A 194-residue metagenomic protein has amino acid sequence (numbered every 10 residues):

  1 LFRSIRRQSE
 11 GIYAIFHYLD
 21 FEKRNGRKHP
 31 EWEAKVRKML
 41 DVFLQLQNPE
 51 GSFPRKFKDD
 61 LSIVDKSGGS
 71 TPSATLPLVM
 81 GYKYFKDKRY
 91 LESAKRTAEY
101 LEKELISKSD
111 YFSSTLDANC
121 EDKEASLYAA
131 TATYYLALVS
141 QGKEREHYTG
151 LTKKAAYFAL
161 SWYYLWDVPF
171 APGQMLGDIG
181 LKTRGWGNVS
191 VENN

Functional and structural regions predicted by a protein language model:
L1-N194: Glycan-recognition and catalytic cores of secretory/periplasmic carbohydrate-active enzymes
